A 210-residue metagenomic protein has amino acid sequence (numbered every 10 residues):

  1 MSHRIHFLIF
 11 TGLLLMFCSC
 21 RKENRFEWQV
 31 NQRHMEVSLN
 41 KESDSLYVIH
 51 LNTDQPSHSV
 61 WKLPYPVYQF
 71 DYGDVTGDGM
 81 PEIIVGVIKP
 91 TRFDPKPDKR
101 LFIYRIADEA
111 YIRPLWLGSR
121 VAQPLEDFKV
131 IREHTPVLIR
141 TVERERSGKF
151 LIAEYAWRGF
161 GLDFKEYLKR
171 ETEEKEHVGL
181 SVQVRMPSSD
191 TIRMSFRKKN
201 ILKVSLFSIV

Functional and structural regions predicted by a protein language model:
M1-L8: Bacterial N-terminal signal peptides that target proteins for export
I9-M16: Bacterial N-terminal signal peptides
C20-V210: Beta-propeller-forming repeat regions
